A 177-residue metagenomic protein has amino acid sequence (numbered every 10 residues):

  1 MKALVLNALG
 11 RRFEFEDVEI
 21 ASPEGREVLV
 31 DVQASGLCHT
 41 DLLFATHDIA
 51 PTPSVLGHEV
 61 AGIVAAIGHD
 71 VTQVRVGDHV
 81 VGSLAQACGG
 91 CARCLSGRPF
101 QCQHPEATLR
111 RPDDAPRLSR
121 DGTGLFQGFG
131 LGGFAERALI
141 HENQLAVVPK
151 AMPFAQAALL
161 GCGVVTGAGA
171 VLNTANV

Functional and structural regions predicted by a protein language model:
M1-K2: Extreme N-terminal starter segment of soluble prokaryotic enzymes
V5, I20, F44, L139-I140 (+1 more regions): Conserved hydrophobic "DFG−1" position in protein kinase catalytic cores
R11-F15, H39-T40: Short N-terminal binding/cap micro-motifs at the start of the first secondary-structure element
E19-I20, P51-G57, L125-G130, E136-R137: Short Gly/Pro-enriched turn/cap motifs at secondary-structure boundaries
A21-S35, A45-L95, F100, V147-A151: Glycine-rich beta-strand-centered segment in the early N-terminal region that forms part of a ligand/cofactor-binding
H39, H58, G169: Histidine-centered active-site/metal-ligand motif
C88-V177: NAD(P)H dinucleotide-binding glycine-rich loop of Rossmann-like/cofactor-binding domains, especially the beta1-alpha1
